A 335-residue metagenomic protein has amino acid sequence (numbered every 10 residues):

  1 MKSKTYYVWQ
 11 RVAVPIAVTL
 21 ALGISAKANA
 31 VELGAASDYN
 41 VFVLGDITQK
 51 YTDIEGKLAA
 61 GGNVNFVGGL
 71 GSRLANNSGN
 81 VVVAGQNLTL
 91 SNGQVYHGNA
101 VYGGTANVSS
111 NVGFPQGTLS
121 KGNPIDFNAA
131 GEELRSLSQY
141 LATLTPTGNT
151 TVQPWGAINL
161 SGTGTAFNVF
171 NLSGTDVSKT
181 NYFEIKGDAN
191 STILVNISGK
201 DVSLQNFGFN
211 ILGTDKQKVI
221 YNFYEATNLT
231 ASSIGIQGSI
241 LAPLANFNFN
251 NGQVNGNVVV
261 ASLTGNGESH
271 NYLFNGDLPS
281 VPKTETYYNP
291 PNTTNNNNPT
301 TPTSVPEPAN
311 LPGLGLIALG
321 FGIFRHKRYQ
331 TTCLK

Functional and structural regions predicted by a protein language model:
S3-V14: Bacterial N-terminal signal peptides that target proteins for export
A13-G23: Bacterial N-terminal signal peptides
I24-A30: Sec/Tat signal peptide C-region and signal peptidase I cleavage site
V31-V95, L137-P282: Long, polar low-complexity repeats
R73-S78, G93, H97-N99, G103-T105 (+3 more regions): Core subunits and conserved enzymes of cellular information-processing and envelope-translocation systems across
P282-P302: Ser/Thr/Gly/Pro-rich low-complexity, disordered linker/stalk segments of secreted and cell-surface proteins
P306-R325: A short, hydrophobic C-terminal helix/tail in secreted or cell-surface proteins
G322-K335: C-terminal membrane-anchoring or membrane-association module
